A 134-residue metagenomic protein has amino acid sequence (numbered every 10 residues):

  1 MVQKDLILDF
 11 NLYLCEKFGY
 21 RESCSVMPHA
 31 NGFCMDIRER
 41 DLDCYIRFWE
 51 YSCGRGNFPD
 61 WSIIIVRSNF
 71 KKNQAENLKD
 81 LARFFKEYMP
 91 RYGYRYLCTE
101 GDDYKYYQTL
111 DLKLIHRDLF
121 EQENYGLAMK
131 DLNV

Functional and structural regions predicted by a protein language model:
M1-N73, R83-V134: Non-catalytic substrate-recognition and accessory regions of acyl/acetyltransferase enzymes
